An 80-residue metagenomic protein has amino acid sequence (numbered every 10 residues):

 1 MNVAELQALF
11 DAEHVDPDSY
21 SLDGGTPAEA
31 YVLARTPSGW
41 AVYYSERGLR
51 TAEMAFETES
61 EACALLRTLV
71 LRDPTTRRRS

Functional and structural regions predicted by a protein language model:
M1-G25: Negatively charged, low-complexity tracts enriched in Asp/Glu with abundant Ser/Thr
V3-L9, A64-T68, R77: Contiguous interface-forming segments/domains that mediate binding rather than catalysis
G24-T51: Short aromatic-glycine-(Arg/Gly/Cys) micro-motifs in beta-strand/loop hairpins
A55-D73: A short, charged, amphipathic alpha-helix used as a generic interaction element across diverse proteins
D73-S80: Intrinsically disordered, low-complexity charged/polar segments
